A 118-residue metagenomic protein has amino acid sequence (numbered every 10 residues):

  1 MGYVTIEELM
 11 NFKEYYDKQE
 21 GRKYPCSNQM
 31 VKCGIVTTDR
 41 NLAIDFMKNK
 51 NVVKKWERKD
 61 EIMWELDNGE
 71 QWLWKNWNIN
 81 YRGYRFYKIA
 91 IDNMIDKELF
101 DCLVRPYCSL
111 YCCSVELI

Functional and structural regions predicted by a protein language model:
M1-I118: Short, flexible loop motifs at catalytic/binding sites
